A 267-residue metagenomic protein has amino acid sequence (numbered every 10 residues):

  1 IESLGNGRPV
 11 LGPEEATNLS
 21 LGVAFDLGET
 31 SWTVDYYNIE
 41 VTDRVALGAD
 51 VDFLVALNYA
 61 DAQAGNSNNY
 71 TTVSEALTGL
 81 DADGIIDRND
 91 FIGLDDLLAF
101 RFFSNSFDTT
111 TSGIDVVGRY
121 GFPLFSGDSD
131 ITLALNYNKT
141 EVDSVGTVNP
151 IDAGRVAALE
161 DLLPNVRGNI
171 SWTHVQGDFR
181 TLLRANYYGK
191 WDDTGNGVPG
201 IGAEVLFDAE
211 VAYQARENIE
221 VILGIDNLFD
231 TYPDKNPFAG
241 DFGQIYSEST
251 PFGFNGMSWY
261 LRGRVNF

Functional and structural regions predicted by a protein language model:
I1, R155-A158, Y246-S249: Peri-catalytic substrate-binding/gating loops that frame the active-site cleft of hydrolases
I1-D35, A99-I114, L124, L162-N165 (+2 more regions): Outer-membrane beta-barrel signature, preferentially recognizing the C-terminal barrel domain of Gram-negative
L21-F25, V116-Y120, I170-H174, A209-Y213 (+2 more regions): Residues on the lipid-exposed face of transmembrane beta-strands in outer-membrane beta-barrel proteins
E29-W32, S126-S129, D178-L182, E217-L223: Repeated loop/turn-to-beta-strand initiation elements of outer-membrane beta-barrel proteins
Y37-G195: Gram-negative outer-membrane beta-barrel transporters
E40-D43, K139, A185-D192, A212-F267: C-terminal beta-signal and adjacent terminal beta-strands/loops of Gram-negative outer-membrane beta-barrel proteins
